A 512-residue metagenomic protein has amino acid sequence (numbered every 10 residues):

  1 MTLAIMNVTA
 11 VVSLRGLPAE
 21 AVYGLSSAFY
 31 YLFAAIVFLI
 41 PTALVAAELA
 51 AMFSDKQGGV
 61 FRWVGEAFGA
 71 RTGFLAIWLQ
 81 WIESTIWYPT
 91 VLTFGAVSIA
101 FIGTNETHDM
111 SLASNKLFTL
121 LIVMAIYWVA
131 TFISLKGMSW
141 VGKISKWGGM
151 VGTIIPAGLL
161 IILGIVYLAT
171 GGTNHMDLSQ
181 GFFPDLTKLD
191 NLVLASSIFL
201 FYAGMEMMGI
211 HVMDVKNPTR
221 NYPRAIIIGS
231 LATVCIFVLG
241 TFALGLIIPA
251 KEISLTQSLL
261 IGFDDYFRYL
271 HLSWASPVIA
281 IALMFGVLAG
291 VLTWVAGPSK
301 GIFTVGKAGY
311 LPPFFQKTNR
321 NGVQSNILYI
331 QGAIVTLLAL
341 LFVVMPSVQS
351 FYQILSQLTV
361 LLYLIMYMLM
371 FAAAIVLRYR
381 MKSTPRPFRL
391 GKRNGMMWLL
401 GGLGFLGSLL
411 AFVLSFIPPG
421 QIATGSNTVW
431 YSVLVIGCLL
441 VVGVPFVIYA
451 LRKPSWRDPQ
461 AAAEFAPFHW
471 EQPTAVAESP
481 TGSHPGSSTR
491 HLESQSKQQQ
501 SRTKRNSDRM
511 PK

Functional and structural regions predicted by a protein language model:
M1-T2, T85, L117-M124, K216-R220 (+5 more regions): Loop-to-transmembrane helix boundary motifs in multi-pass membrane proteins
M1-V97, F199-L200, M205-M208, V215 (+3 more regions): Transmembrane helix-boundary motif of multi-pass solute transporters/channels
V22, I40-Y127, T131-L135, M284-G301 (+2 more regions): Hydrophobic transmembrane alpha-helices that form the core helical bundles of multi-pass secondary transporters
A28-F29, T107-F118, W147-A280: Helix-loop-helix junctions that connect adjacent transmembrane segments in multi-pass membrane transporters
R62-W63, G69, F101-M110, I227-V295 (+1 more regions): TM-loop-TM module centered on a large, flexible mid-protein loop between adjacent transmembrane helices in multi-pass
F118, A130, I144-G148, K317-N321 (+2 more regions): C-terminal membrane-solvent junction of multi-pass transporters and transport-like membrane proteins
F118-T170, A203, I226-L231, S356 (+3 more regions): Membrane-interface loop-to-helix entry segments
F371-L399, P418-K512: Terminal cytosolic tails of multi-pass membrane transporters, especially the segment immediately following the final
